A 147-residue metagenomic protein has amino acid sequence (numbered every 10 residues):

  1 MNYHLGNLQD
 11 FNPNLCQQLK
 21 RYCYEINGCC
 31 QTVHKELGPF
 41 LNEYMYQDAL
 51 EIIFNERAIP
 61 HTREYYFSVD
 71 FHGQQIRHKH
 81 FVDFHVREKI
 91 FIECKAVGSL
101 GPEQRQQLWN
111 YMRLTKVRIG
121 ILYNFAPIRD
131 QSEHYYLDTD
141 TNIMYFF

Functional and structural regions predicted by a protein language model:
M1-L37: Interdomain/boundary linker segments immediately adjacent to catalytic/signaling cores
L19-Y24, P39-E43, Q47, E51: Nuclease catalytic cores
G38, V82-G98, Y111: Conserved catalytic cores of phosphodiester-cleaving nucleases, focusing on short active-site segments
M45, N55-G73: A short acidic/basic microdomain associated with nuclease active sites
Q75-H80: A short, glycine/Asx- and small/polar-enriched loop/turn that sits immediately N-terminal to a beta-strand
K95-F147: Nucleic-acid nuclease catalytic cores
